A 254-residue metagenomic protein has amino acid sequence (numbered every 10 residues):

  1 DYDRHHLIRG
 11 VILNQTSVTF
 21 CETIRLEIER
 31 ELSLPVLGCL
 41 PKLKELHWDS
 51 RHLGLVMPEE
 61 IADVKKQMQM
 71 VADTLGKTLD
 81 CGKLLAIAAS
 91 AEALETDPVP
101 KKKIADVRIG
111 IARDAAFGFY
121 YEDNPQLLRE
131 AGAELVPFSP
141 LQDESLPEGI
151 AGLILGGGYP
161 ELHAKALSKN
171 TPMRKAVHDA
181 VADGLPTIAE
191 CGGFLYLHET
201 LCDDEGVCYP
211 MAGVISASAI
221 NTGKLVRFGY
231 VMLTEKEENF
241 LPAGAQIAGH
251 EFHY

Functional and structural regions predicted by a protein language model:
D1-K101: Internal gly/pro-rich beta-alpha loop/helix module that stabilizes soluble enzyme cofactors or their anionic handles
H6-I8, I150, E199, Y209: Core-facing hydrophobic residues within beta-strands of well-ordered domains
L7, E31-L34, A131, C208-P210 (+1 more regions): Short, structured coil segments at secondary-structure junctions
Q15, R113-A115, S218: Residue-level signal for short, function-critical loop segments
L40, F138, I215, F252: Hydrophobic residues at beta-strand termini and immediately following loops that shape nucleotide-binding pockets
K77, K103-A105, F117-R129, E134-V136 (+2 more regions): C-terminal and late-domain segments of enzyme folds
A105-N170, K175-A182: Phosphate-binding active sites in nucleotide-utilizing proteins
P160-N239: Cysteine-nucleophile active-site neighborhood
